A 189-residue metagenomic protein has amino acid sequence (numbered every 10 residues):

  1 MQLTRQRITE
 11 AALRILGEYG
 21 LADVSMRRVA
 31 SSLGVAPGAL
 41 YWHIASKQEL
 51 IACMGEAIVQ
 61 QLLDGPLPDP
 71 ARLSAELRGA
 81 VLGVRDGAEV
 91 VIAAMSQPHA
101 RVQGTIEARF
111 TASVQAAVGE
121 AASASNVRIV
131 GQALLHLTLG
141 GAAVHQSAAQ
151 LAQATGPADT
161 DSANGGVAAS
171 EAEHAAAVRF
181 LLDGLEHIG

Functional and structural regions predicted by a protein language model:
M1-T4: Short, Lys/Arg-enriched anionic-surface-contact patches
R7, A11-E49, C53: Helix-turn-helix
T9, L63, P70-S74, G131 (+1 more regions): Short, amphipathic alpha-helical "lid/cap" segments that border enzyme active or binding sites
E56-Q61: Short, basic, alpha-helical segments at the C-terminal edge of helix-turn-helix-like DNA-binding modules
L63-H99, Q103-E107, G131-L134: Hydrophobic alpha-helical connector segments
I92, V102-V118, A143-G165: Hydrophobic protein-protein interaction segments
V118-L135: All-alpha amphipathic helical-bundle segments outside canonical DNA-binding/catalytic cores that form hydrophobic
S147-G189: C-terminal peripheral helix-coil segments that are non-catalytic and often amphipathic
